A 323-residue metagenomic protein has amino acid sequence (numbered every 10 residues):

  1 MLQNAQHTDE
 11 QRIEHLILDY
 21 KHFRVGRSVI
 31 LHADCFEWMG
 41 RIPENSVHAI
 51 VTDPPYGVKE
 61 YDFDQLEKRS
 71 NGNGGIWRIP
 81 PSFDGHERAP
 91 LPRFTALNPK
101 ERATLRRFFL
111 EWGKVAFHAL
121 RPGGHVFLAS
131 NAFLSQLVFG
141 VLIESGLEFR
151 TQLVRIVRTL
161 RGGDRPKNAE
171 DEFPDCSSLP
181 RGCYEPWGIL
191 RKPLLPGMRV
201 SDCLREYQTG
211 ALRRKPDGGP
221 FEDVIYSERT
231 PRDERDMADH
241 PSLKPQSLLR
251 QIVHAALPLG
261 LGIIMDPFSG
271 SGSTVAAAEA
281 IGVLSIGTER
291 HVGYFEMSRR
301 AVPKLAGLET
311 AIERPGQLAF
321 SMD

Functional and structural regions predicted by a protein language model:
M1-L308, I312, F320-D323: Core catalytic lobe of class I
